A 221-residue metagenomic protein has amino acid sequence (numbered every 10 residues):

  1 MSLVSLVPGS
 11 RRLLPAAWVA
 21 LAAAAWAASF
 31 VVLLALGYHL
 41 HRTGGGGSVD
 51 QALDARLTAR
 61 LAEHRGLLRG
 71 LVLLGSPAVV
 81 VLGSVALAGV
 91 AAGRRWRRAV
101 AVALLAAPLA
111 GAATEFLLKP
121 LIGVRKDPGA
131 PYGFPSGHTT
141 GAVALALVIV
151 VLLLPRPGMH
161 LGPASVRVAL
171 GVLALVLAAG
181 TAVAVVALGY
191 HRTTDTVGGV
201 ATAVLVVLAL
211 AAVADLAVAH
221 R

Functional and structural regions predicted by a protein language model:
M1-V79, K119-D127: N-terminal transmembrane-helix/juxtamembrane module of multi-pass inner/ER membrane proteins
V19-A27, S84-A110: Interfacial segments of alpha-helical transmembrane regions
E63-H64, R95-V100, S165-R167, T193: Membrane-helix interface segments
H64-G66, L82-G89, A178-A182: Hydrophobic, membrane-inserted alpha-helices
G70-V81, F134-A142: Structural signature of hydrophobic alpha-helical transmembrane segments
V72-R95, I149, L153: Hydrophobic alpha-helical transmembrane segments
V102-I122, R167-V183: Small-polar-interrupted transmembrane alpha-helices in polytopic inner-membrane proteins
K126-P135, T139-R221: Membrane-embedded catalytic cores of phosphoryl/pyrophosphoryl-handling enzymes
